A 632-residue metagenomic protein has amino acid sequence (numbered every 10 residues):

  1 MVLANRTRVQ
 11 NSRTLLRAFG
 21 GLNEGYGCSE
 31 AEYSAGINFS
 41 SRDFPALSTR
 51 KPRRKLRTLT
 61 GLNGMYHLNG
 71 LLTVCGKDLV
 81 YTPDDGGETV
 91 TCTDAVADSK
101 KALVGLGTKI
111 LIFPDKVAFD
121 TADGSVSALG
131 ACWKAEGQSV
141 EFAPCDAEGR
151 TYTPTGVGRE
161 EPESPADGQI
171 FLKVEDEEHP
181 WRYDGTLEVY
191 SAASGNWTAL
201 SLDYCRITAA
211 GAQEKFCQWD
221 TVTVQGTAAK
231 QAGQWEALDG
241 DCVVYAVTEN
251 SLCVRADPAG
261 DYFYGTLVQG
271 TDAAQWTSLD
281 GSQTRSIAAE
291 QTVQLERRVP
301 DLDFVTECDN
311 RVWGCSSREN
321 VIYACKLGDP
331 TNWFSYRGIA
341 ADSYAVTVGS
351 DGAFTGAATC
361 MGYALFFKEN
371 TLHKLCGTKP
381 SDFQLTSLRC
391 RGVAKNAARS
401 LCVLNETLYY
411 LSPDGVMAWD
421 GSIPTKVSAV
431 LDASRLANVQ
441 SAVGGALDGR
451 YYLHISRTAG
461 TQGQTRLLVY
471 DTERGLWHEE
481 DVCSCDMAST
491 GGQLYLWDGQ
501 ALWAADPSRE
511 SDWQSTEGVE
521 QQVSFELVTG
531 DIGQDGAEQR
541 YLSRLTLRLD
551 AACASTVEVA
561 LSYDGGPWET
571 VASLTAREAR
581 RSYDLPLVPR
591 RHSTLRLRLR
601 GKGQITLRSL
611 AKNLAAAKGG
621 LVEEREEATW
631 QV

Functional and structural regions predicted by a protein language model:
M1-G86, E141-G149, R297-K374, I455-V469: N-terminal beta-propeller domains
V2-L68, V393-N396, V403-T407, D414 (+1 more regions): Beta-sheet repeat architectures centered on beta-propellers
A4-R8, G130, T186, Y190-Q218 (+1 more regions): Small/polar beta-strand repeat architecture
S40-L59, D78-D98, D120-Y152, A193-L202 (+7 more regions): Trp- and S/T/G-rich repeat-edge/linker motifs of beta-rich repeat architectures
L62, K100, G107, L302 (+7 more regions): Conserved positions at the start
L71-T73, T108-I112, P162-E188, Q218-Q225 (+6 more regions): Short hydrophobic/aromatic-rich beta-strand motifs
C75-K77, L106, F113-D115, Y183 (+12 more regions): Short loop/turn segments that connect beta-strands within the blades of beta-propeller domains, predominantly WD40
D78-Y81, K116-C132, Q169-S201, G233-E236 (+4 more regions): Short, surface-exposed terminal/edge motifs of secreted or surface/virion proteins that either
